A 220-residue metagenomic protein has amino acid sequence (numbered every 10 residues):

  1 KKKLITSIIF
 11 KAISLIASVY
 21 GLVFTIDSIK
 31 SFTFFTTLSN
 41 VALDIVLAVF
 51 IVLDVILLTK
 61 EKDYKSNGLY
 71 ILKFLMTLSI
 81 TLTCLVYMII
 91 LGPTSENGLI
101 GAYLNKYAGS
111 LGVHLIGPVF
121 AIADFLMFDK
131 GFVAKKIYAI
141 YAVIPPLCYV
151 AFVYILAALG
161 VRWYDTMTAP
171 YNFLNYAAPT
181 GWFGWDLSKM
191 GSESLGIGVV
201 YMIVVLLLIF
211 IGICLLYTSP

Functional and structural regions predicted by a protein language model:
S7-V19: Alpha-helical transmembrane segments
V23-I29, I89-I100: Juxtamembrane "helix-exit" motif on the non-cytosolic side of transmembrane helices
V46-D54, Y70-E96: Short, contiguous, well-structured surface segments enriched in hydrophobic/aromatic residues
L58-Y70, D129-I137: Membrane-interface helix-boundary motifs at transmembrane edges
I80, Y141-V161: Hydrophobic alpha-helical membrane-insertion segments
A108-V119: Membrane-interface loop-to-helix entry segments
D165-C214: Membrane-interface transmembrane-helix boundary segments in multi-pass integral membrane proteins
Y217-P220: Conserved small/polar residues in nucleotide/adenosyl-binding loops
